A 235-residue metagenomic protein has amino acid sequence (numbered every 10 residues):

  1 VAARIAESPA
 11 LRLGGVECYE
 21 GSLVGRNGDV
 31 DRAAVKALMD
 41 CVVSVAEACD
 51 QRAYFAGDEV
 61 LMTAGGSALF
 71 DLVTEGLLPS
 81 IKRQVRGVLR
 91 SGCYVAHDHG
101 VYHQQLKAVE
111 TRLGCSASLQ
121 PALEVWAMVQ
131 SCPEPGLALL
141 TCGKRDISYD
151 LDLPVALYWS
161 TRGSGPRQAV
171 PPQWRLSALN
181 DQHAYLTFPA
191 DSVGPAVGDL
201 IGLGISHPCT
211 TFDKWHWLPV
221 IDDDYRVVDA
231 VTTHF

Functional and structural regions predicted by a protein language model:
V1-L113: Active-site loop/helix belt of alpha/beta enzymes
P133-F235: C-terminal accessory subdomain/extension
